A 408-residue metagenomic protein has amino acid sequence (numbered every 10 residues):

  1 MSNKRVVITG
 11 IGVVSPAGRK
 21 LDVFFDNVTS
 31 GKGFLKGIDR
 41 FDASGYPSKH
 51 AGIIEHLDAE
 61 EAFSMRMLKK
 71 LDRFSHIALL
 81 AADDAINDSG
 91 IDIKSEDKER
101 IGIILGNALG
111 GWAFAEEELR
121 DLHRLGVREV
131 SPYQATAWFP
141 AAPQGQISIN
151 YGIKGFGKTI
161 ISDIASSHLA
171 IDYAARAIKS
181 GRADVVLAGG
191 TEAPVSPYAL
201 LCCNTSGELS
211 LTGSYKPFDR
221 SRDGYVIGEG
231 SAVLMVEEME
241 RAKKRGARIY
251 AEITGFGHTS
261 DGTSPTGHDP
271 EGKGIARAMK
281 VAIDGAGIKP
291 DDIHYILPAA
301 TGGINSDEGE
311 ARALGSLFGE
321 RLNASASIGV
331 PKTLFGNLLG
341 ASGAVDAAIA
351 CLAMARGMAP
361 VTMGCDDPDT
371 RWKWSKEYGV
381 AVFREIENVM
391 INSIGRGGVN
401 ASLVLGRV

Functional and structural regions predicted by a protein language model:
M1-M67, S89, E240-E252, A348-M363 (+2 more regions): ACP-dependent fatty acid/polyketide chain-elongation machinery
M1-N3, S89-I104, E117-P132, I149-G157 (+7 more regions): Structural signature of cysteine-dependent C-C bond-forming condensing enzymes
R5-T9, K32-K36, G213-I288, H294-Y295: Condensing-enzyme catalytic core mediating Claisen C-C bond formation in acyl metabolism
I8, V23-F25, T29-D163, T191-A199 (+1 more regions): Conserved beta-ketoacyl condensing-enzyme motif
I8-G10, V28, A82, I103 (+11 more regions): Conserved small-residue
P16, L109, D163, G303 (+2 more regions): Glycine-rich phosphate/pyrophosphate-binding beta-alpha loops
G18-R19, F114-E117, I171, S196-C202 (+4 more regions): Short acidic, glycine/serine/threonine-rich loops at helix termini
R124-S131, L169-D172, R176, E192-R245 (+2 more regions): Glycine-/small-residue-rich "gating" segment that lines the acyl/pantetheine channel and substrate pocket
